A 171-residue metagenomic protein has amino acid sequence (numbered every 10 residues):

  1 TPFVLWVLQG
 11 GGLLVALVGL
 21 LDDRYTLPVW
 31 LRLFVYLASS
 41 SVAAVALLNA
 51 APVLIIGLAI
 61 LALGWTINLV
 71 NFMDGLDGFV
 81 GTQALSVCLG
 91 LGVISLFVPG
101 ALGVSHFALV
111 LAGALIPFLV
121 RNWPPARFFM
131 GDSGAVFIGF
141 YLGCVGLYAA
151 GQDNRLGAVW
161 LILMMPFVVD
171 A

Functional and structural regions predicted by a protein language model:
T1-V168: "…together with the soluble PPM/PP2C metallo-phosphatase catalytic core" -> "…together with the soluble PPM/PP2C
A171: Divalent-cation-assisted or electrostatically stabilized phosphate/pyrophosphate-binding catalytic cores
